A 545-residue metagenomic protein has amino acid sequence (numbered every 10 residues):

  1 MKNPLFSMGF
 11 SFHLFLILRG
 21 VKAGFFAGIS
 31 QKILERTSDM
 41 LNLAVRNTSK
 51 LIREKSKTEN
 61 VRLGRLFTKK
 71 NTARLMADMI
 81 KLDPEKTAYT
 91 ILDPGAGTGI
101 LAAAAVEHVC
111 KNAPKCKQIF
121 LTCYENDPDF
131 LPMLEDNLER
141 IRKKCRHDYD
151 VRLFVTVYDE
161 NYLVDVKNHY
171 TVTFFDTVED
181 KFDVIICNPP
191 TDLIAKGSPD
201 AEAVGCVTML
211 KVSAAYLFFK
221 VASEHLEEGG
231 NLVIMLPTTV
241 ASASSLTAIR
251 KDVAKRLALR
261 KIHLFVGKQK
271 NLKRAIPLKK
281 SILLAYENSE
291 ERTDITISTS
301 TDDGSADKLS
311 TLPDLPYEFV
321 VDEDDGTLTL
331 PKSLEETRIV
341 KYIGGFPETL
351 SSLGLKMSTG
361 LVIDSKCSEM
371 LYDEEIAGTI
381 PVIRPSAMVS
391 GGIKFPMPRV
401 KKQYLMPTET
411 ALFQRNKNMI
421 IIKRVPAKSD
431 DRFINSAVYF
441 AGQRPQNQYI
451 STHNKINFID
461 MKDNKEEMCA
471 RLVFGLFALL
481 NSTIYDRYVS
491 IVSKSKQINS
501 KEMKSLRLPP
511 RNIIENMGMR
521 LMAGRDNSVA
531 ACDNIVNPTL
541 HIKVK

Functional and structural regions predicted by a protein language model:
M1-P4, F10-S11: Short, often N-terminal, low-complexity regions that either remain intrinsically disordered or form a short helix
S7, L16-I17, K22-K115, T122-I141 (+4 more regions): Class I S-adenosyl-L-methionine
A27, V61-R62, L66-L75, A96-A103 (+2 more regions): Signature of N6-adenine DNA methyltransferases within the class I
E85-T87, N112-Q118, H147-L153, T177-D180 (+1 more regions): Short helix-terminating capping/connector loops at secondary-structure junctions
Y89, D183, M419: Conserved acidic residues
N126, Y162-L163, M388: Hydrophobic pocket-lining residues within nucleotide cofactor-binding pockets
L138-F174: S-adenosyl-L-methionine
K341-V544: Polybasic, glycine- and aromatic-enriched phosphate-binding surface used to engage nucleic acids
